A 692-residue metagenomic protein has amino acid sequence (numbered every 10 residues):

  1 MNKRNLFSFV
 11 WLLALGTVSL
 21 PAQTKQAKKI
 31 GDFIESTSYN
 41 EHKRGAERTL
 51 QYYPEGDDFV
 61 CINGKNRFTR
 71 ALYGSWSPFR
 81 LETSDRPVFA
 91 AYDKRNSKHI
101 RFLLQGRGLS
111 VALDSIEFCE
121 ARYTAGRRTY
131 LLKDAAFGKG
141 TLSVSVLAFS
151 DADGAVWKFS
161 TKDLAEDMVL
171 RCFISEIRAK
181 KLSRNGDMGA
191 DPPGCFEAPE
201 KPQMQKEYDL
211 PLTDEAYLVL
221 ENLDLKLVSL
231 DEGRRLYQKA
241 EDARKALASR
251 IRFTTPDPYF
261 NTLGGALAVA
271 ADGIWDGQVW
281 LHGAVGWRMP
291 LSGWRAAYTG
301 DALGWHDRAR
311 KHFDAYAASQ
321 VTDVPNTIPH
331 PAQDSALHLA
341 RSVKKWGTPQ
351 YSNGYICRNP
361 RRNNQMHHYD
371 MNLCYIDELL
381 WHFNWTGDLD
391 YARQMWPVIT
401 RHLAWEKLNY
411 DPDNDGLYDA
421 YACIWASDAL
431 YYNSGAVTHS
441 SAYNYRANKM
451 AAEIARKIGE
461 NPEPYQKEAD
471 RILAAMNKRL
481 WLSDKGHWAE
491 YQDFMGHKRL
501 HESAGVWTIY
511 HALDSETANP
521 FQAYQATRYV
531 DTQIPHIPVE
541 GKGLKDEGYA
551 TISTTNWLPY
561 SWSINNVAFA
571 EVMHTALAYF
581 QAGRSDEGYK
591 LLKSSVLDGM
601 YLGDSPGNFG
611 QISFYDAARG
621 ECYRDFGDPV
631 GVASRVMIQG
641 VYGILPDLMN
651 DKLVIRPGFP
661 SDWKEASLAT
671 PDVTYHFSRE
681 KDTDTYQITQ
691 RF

Functional and structural regions predicted by a protein language model:
M1-T24, F159: Bacterial Sec-dependent N-terminal signal peptides
A22-A268, G273, G277, S292 (+3 more regions): Terminal accessory carbohydrate-recognition/targeting modules of carbohydrate-active enzymes
Q26-A90, W287-R288, Y355, H367-M371 (+3 more regions): C-terminal capping/lid segments that line or modulate ligand- or cofactor-binding pockets
A135-G140, G277, E490-F494, S553-N556: Flexible, solvent-exposed coil segments and beta strand-coil junctions, predominantly the extracellular/periplasmic
E215, D242-Q394, L500-T517, A523-Q525 (+3 more regions): Substrate-binding groove/exosite segments of carbohydrate-active enzymes
R235, K239, L263, W305-S319 (+9 more regions): Extended, well-ordered alpha-helical scaffold segments
T327-A332, D411-A426, N433-H439, Y443-D531 (+7 more regions): Catalytic cores of carbohydrate-active enzymes
N372-E378, I399, S441-R456, T575-L577: Extended, hydrophobic/aromatic-rich amphipathic alpha-helical segments that build helical scaffolds
